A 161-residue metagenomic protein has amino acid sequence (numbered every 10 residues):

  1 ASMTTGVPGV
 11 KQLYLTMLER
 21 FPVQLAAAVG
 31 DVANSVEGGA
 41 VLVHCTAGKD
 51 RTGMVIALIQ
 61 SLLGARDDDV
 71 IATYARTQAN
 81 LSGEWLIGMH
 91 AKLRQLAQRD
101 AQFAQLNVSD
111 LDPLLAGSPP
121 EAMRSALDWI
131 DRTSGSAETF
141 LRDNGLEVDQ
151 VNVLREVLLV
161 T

Functional and structural regions predicted by a protein language model:
A1-L42, M54-T161: Cys-dependent protein tyrosine phosphatase-like superfamily
A47, R51-T52: Ser/Thr-glycine-rich phosphate-binding loops at phosphate-binding pockets of nucleotides, nucleotide cofactors
